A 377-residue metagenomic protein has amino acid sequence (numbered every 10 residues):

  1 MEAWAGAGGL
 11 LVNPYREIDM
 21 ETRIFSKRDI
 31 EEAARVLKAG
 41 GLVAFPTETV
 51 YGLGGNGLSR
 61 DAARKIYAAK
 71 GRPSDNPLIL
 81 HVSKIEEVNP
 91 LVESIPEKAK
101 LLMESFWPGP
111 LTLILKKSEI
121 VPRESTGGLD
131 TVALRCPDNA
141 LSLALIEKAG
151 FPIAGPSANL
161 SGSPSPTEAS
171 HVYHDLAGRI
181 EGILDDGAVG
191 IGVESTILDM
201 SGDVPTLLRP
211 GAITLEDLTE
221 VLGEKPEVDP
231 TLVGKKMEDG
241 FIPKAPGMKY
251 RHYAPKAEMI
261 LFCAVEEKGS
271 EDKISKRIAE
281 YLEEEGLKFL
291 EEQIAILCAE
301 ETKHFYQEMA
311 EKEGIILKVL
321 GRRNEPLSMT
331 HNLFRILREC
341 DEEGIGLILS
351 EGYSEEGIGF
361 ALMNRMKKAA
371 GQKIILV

Functional and structural regions predicted by a protein language model:
P14-V377: Active-site-adjacent structural elements in enzyme catalytic cores
